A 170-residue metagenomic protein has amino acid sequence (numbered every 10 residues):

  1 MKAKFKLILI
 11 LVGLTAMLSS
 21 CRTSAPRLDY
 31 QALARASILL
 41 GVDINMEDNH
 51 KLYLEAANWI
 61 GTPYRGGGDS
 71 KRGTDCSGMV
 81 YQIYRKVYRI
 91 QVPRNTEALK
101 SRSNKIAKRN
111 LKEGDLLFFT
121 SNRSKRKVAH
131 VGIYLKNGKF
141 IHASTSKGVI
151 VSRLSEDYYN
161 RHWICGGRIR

Functional and structural regions predicted by a protein language model:
M1-L9: Bacterial N-terminal signal peptides that target proteins for export
M17-S20: C-terminal motif of bacterial Sec signal peptides marking the signal peptidase cleavage site
R22-L33, I38-I44, I90, K105-I106 (+2 more regions): Aromatic- and glycine-rich peptidoglycan recognition patches
L39-D43, T62-E113: Catalytic cysteine-centered active-site loop
N49-Y53, A57, S77-Y81, L111 (+1 more regions): Extracytoplasmic/secreted envelope proteins and their assembly/folding machinery, especially bacterial periplasmic
L116: Conserved PDZ fold ligand-binding element
